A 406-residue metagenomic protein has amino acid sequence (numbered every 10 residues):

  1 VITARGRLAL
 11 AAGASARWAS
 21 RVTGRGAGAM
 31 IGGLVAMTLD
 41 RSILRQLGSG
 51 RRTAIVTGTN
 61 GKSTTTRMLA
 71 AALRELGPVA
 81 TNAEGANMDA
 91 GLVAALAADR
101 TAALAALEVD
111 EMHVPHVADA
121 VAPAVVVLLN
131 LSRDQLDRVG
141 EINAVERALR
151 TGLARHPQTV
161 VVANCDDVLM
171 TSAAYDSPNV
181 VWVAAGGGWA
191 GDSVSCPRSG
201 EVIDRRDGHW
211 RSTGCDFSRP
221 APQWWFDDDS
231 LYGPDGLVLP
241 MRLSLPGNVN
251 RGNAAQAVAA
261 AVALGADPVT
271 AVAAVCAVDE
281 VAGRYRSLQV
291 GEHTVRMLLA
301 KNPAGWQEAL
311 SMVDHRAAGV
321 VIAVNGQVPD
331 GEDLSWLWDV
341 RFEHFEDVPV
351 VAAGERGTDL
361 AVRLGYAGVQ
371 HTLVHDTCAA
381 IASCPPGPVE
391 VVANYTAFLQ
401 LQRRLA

Functional and structural regions predicted by a protein language model:
V1-M30, G187, S212, V262-D267 (+1 more regions): ATP-dependent carboxylate-amine ligase
T3-W182, S195: Phosphate-binding loop of NTP-binding sites
R5, N179-A304: Adenine nucleotide phosphate-binding catalytic loops in nucleotide-utilizing enzymes
S42-A71, R242-S244, A260-V262, V272 (+2 more regions): A short, flexible N-terminal coil/short beta segment enriched in small residues
T59, A83-E84, E108-D110, N130-L131 (+10 more regions): Fold-independent oxyanion-binding glycine-rich loops and adjacent beta-strand/coil segments at enzyme active sites
L69, L73, L92-L96, A254-L264 (+1 more regions): Buried hydrophobic packing segments
L96, I142-N143, D192-I203, S383-E390: Short, surface-exposed amphipathic charged segments that create phosphate/polyanion-binding patches used for binding
L129, V162, N253, A257 (+2 more regions): Residue-level signal for inorganic ion chemistry
